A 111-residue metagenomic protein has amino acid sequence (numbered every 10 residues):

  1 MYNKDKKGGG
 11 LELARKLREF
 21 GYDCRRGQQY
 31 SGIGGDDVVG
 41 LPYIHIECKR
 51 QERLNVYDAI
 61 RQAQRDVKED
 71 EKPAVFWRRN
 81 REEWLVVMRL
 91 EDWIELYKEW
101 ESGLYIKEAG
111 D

Functional and structural regions predicted by a protein language model:
M1-D111: Catalytic phosphate/metal-binding cores of nucleic-acid and nucleotide-processing enzymes, i.e., regions that mediate
